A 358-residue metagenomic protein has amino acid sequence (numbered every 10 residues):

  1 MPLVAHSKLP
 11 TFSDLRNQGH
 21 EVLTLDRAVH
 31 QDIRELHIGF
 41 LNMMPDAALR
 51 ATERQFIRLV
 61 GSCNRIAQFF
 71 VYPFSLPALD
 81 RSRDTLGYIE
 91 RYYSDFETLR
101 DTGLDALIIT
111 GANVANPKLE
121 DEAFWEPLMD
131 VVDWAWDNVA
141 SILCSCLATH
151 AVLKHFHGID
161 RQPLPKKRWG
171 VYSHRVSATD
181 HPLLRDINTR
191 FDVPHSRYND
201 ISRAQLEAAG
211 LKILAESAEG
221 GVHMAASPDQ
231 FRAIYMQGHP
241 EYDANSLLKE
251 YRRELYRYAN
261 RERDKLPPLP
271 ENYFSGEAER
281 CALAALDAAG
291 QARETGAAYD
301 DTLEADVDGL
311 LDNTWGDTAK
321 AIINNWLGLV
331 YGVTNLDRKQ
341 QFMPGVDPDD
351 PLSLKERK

Functional and structural regions predicted by a protein language model:
M1-S75, L99, G103, W169-V171 (+1 more regions): Amide-donor transfer/coupling interface in amidating biosynthetic enzymes
A51-R54, G87, L119, A123: Generic recognition of short, well-ordered alpha-helical segments
P77-T85, D192: Membrane-interfacial amphipathic helices and adjacent loop/beta segments that form the lipid-substrate binding surface
R83-L86, L247-K249: Short aromatic-enriched loop/helix-cap "lid" or pocket-rim segments at secondary-structure transitions that line
D84-G103: Glycine-rich, highly charged phosphate/nucleotide-binding loops
I89-E90, T110-N116, L303-D308: Short glycine/proline-rich turn/loop motifs
L104, I109-A178: Cysteine-nucleophile active-site neighborhood
